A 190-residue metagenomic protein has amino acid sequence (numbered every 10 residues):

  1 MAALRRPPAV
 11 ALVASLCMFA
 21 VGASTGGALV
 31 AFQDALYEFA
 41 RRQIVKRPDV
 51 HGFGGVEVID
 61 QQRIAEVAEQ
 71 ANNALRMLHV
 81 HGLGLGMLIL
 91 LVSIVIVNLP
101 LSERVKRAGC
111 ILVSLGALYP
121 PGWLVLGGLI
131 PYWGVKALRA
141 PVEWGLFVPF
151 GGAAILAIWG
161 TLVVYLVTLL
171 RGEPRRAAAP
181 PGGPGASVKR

Functional and structural regions predicted by a protein language model:
A2-E66, N73, S93-E103, R107-L129 (+1 more regions): Polytopic transmembrane helical bundles with strong interfacial aromatic enrichment
Q61-M87: Individual transmembrane alpha-helix segments
L75-L78, G127, A140, W144: Generic ordered-secondary-structure signal
G82-L83, W123, E143-L156: Alpha-helical transmembrane segments of polytopic membrane proteins
R107-I111, K136-F150: Non-cytosolic membrane-interface motifs at loop->transmembrane helix junctions
P131-V135: An anionic, turn-rich surface loop/hairpin at beta-sheet edges that serves as a generic interaction/coordination patch
